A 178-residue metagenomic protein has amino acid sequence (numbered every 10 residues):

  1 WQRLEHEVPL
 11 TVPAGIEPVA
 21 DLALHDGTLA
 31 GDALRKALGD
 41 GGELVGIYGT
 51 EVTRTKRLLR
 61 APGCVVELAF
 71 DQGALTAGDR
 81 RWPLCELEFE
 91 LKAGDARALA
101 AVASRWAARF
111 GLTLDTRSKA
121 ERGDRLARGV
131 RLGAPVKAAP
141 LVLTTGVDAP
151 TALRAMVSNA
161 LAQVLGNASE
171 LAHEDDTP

Functional and structural regions predicted by a protein language model:
W1-P178: Phosphate-end processing signature that detects enzymes handling 5′-triphosphorylated RNA and polyphosphate
